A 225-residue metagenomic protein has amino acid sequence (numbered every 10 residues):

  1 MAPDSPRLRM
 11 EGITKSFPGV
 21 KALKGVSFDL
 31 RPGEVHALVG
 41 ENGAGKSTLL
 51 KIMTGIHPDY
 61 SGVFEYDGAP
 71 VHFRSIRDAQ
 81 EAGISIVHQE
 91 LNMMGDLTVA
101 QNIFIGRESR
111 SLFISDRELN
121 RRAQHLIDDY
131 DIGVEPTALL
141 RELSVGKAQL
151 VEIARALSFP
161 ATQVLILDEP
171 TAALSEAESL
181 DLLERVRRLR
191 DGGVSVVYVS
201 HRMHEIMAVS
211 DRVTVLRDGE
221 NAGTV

Functional and structural regions predicted by a protein language model:
A2-V225: Glycine-rich phosphate-binding loops of nucleotide-dependent enzymes
